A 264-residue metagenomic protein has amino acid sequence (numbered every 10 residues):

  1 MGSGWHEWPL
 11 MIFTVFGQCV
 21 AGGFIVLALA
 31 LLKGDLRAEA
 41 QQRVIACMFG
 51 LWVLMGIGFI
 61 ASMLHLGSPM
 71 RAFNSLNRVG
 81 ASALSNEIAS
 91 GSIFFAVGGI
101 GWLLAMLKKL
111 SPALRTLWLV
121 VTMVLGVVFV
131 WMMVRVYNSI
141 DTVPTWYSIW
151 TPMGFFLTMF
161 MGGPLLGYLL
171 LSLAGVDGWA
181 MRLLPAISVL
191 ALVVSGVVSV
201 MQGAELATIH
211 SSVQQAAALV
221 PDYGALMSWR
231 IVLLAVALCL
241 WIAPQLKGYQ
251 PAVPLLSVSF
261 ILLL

Functional and structural regions predicted by a protein language model:
M1-G2, I25-L31, M70-A72, M132-S139: Membrane-embedded alpha-helical segments in integral membrane proteins
M1-I57: N-terminal signal-anchor module of multipass membrane proteins
W5, A40, W52, G56 (+5 more regions): General secondary-structure edge motif
T14-Q18, G91-S92, I100-L263: Long, contiguous internal "core" modules enriched in hydrophobic/ aromatic residues
L29, I57-I60, L166, L170: Alpha-helical membrane-inserting segments
G50-P112, T116, M123-G126: Long, hydrophobic/aromatic-enriched structural stretches that serve as scaffold segments
